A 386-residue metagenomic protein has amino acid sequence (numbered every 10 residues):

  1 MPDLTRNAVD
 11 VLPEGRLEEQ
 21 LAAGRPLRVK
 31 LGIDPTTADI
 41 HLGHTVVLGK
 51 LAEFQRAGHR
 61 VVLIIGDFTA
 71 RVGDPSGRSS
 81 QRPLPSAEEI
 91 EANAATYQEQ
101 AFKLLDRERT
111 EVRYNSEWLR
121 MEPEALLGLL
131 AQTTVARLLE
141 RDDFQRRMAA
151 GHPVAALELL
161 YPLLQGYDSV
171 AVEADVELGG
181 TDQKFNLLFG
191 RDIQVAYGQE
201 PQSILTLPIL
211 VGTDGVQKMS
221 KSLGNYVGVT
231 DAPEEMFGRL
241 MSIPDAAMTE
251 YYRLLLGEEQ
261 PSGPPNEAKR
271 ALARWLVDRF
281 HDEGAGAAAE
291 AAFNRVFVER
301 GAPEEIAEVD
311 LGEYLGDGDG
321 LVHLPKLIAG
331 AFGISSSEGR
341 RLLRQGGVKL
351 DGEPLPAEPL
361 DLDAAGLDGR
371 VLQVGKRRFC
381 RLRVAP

Functional and structural regions predicted by a protein language model:
M1-L21: Beta-lactamase-like hydrolase cores
A8, P83-T206: Divalent-metal (Mg2+/Mn2+/Ca2+)-assisted nucleotide/phosphate chemistry catalytic cores
E14-P75, L178-K184, G190: N-terminal catalytic cores of NTP/NDP-binding nucleotidyl/phosphoryl-transfer enzymes
V47-L51, L163, N186-I193, Y251 (+2 more regions): Buried hydrophobic packing segments
K50-A57, G166, D192-Y197, A331: Active-site catalytic microenvironments for nucleophilic, acid-base chemistry
A52-L105: Well-ordered mid-protein domain cores that form the structural environment of catalytic cofactors
G73-G77, E122-L127, G215-M219: Short acidic, glycine/serine/threonine-rich loops at helix termini
I193-P386: Conserved nucleotide- and phosphate/pyrophosphate-binding catalytic cores in adenylate/nucleotidyl-handling enzymes
